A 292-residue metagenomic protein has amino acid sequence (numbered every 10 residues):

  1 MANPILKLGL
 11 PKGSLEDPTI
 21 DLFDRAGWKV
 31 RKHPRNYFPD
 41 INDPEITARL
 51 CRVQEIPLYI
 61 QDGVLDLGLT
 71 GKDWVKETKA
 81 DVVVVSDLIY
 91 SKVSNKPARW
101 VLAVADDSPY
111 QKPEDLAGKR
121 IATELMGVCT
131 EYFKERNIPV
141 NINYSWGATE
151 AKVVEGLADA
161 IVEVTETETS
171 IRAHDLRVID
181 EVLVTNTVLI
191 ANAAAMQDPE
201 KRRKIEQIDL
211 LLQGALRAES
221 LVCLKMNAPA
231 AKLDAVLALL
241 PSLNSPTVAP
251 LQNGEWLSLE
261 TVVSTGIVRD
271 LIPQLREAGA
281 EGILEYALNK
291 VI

Functional and structural regions predicted by a protein language model:
A2-E45, L50, T70-S86, Y90-R99 (+1 more regions): Small-molecule-sensing regulatory modules
T47-D66: Short, structured active-site "lid" loops
L58, V101-A103: Signature of uroporphyrinogen-III synthase
